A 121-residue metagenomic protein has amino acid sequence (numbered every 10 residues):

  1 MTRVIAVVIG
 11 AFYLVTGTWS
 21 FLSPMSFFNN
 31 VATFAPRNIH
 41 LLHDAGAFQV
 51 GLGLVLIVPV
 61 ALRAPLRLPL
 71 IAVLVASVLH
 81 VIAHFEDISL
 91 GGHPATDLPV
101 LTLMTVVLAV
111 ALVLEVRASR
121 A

Functional and structural regions predicted by a protein language model:
M1-A121: Membrane-interface extramembranous regions
